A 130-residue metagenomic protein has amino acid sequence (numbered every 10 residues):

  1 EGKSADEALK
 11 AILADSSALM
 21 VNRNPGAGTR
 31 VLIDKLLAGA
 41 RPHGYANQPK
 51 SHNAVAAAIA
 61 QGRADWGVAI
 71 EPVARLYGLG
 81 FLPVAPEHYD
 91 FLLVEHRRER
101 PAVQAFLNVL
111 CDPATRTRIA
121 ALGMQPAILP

Functional and structural regions predicted by a protein language model:
E1, A18, E87-F91: Small-molecule pocket liners
E1-S4, V21-T29, H96-R98: Short coil/turn segments
A8, A54-V55: Short acidic active-site motifs
L9-V31: Short loop->beta-strand "edge-of-pocket" segments that line small-molecule binding or catalytic clefts across diverse
R23, A40-A54: Short beta-strand-to-loop elements that line the ligand-binding cleft of bilobed periplasmic-binding protein-like
A56-A85: A ligand-binding cleft/hinge motif common to bilobed small-molecule-binding domains
Y77-N108, Q125-L129: Periplasmic-binding protein-like
L110-P126: Periplasmic-binding protein-like
